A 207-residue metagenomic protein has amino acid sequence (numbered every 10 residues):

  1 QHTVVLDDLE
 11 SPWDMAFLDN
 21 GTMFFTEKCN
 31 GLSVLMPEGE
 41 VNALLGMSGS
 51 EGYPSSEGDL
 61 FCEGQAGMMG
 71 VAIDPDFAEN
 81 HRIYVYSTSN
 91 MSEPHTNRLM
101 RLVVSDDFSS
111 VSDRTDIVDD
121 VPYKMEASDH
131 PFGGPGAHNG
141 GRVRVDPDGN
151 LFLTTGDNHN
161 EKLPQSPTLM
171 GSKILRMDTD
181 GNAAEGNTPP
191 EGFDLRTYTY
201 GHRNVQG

Functional and structural regions predicted by a protein language model:
Q1, F108-V111, D180-E191: Blade/loop signatures of beta-propeller domains
Q1-K162, G207: Acidic, Gly/Ser/Thr-rich repeat motifs that build Ca2+-stabilized beta-propeller blades
G64, G136, P167-M170, Y198-G201: Short, conserved glycine- and acidic-residue-centered signature motifs in active-site or ligand-binding loops
N97-D107, P167-D180: Beta-propeller blade signature
T115, G141, S172-K173, R196: Extracytoplasmic/periplasmic beta-strand context in beta-sandwich domains, especially the cupredoxin/COX2 CuA-binding
R144-L151, G171, R176-E185: A structural motif
H159, P189-L195: Short, well-ordered junction/capping motifs at the entry into regular secondary structure
D194-G207: Repeat-solenoid scaffold signature
